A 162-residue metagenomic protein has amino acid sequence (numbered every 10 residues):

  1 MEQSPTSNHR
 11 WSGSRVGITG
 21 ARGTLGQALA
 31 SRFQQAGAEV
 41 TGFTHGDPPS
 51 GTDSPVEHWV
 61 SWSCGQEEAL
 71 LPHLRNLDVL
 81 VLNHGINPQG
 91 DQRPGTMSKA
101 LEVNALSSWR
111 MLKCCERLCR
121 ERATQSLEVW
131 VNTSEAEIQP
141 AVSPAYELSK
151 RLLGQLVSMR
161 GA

Functional and structural regions predicted by a protein language model:
M1-I18: Flexible N-terminal pre-Rossmann segment of NAD(P)-dependent oxidoreductases
I18-Q34: N-terminal Rossmann NAD(P)H-binding glycine-rich loop of SDR-like oxidoreductase domains
Q35-G51: Conserved glycine-rich Rossmann-like NAD(P)H-binding loop of the short-chain dehydrogenase/reductase
V56-L77: Conserved Rossmann-fold cofactor-binding substructure of NAD(P)-dependent oxidoreductases
V81-G90, T133: Conserved NAD(P)H cofactor-binding loop of Rossmann-fold oxidoreductase domains
G85, A100-C115, S149-K150: Short alpha-helix in the Rossmann-fold core of NAD(P)-dependent oxidoreductases
G90-N104: Short alpha-helical oligomerization interface
R93-P94, E116, R120-A162: Catalytic loop of short-chain dehydrogenase/reductase
